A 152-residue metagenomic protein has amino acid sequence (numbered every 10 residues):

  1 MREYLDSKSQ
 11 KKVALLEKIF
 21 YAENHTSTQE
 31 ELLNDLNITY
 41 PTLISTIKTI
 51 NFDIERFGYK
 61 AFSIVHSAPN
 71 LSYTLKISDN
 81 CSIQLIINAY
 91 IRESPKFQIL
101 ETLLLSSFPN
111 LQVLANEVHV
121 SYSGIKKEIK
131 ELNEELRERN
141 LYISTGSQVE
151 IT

Functional and structural regions predicted by a protein language model:
M1-T152: Short, basic/aromatic recognition patches that contact phosphate-bearing ligands
